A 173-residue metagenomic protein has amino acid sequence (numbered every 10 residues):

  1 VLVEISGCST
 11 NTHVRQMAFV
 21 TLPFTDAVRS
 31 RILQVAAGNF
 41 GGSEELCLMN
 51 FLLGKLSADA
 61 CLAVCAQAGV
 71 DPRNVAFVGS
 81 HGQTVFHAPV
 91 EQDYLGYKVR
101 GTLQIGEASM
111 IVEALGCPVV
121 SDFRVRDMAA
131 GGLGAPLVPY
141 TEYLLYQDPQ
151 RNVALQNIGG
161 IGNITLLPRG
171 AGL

Functional and structural regions predicted by a protein language model:
V1-L173: Short acidic/glycine-rich loops and adjacent helix/strand connectors that line catalytic pockets where negatively
